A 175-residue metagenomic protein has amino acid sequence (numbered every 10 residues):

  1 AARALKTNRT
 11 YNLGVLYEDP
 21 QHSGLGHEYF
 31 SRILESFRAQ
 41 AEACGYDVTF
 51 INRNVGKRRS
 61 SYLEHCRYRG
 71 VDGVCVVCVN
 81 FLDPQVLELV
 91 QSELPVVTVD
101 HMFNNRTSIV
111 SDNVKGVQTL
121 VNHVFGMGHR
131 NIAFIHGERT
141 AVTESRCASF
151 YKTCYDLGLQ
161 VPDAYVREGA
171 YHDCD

Functional and structural regions predicted by a protein language model:
A2-Y62, D72, Y151: Amphipathic helical "hinge" segments at domain boundaries
L16, I51, V77, F134-I135: Short hydrophobic segments within beta-strands
P20, V55, F81, F103 (+1 more regions): Short, glycine/serine-rich, charged loops/turns that create anion-binding and catalytic segments at active sites
G26-Y29, Q85, T143-R146: Residues at alpha-helix caps and immediate loop-helix transition turns in enzyme cores, especially N- and C-cap
I33-D47, Q91-T98, M102-D175: Bacterial carbohydrate/catabolite-sensing allosteric modules
R59-K115: Short beta-strand-centered segments that line the small-molecule binding cleft or hinge of alpha/beta clamshell
